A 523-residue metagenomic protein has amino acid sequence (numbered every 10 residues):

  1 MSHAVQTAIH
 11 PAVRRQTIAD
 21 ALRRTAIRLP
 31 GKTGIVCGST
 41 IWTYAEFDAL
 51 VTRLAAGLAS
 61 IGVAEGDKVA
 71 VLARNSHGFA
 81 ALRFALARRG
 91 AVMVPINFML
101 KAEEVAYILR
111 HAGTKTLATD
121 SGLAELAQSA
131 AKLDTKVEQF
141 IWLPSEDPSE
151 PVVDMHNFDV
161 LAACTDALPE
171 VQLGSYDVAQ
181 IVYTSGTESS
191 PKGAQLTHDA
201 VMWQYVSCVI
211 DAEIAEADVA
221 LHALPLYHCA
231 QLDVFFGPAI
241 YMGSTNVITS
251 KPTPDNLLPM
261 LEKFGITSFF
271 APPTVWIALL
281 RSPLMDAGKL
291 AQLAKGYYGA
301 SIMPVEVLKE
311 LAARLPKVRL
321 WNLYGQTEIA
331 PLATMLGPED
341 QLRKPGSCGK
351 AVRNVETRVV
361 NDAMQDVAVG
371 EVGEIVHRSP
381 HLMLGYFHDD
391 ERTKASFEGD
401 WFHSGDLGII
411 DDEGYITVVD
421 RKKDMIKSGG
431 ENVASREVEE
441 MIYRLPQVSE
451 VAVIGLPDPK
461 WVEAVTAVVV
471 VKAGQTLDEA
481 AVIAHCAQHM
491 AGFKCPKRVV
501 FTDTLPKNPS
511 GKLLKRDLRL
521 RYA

Functional and structural regions predicted by a protein language model:
H10-I18, R23, G31-S76, A80-F84 (+2 more regions): Conserved AMP-binding/adenylate-forming core of the ANL superfamily
R15, A163-Y183, S190, E213-V219 (+1 more regions): Conserved pre-ATP/AMP-binding loop-to-beta segment of ANL
T43-A45, A179-W203: Conserved AMP-binding A3 loop
A56, S60-I61, F84, R88-L161 (+1 more regions): Structural core segment of the AMP-binding/adenylate-forming
D67-K68, R74-V94, F98-A102, R110-T116 (+3 more regions): A short helix-loop-beta submotif of the ANL/AMP-binding
L100, L117-T119, F269, A363-D366 (+7 more regions): AMP-binding/adenylate-forming catalytic core of the ANL superfamily
M202-V219, C229-S268, S282: Conserved AMP-binding/adenylation subdomain of ANL enzymes
I266-A271, L280-R343, E356: Gly/Ser/Thr-rich phosphate-binding loop
